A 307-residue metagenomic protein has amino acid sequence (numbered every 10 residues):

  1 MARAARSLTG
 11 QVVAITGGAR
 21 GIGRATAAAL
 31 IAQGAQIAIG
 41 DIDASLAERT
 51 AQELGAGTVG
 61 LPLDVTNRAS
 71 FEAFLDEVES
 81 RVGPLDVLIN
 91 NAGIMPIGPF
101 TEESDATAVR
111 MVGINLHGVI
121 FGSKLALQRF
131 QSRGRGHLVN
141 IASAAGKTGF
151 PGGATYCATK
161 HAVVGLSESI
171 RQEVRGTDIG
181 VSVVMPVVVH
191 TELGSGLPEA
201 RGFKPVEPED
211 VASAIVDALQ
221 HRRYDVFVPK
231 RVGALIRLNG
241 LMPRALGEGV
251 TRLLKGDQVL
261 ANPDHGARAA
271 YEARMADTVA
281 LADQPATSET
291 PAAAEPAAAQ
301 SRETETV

Functional and structural regions predicted by a protein language model:
R3-I37: Canonical Rossmann dinucleotide-binding motif of NAD(H)/NADP(H)-dependent dehydrogenases/reductases, specifically
A44, L63-A73, D105: The beta1-alpha1 cofactor-binding region of Rossmann-like NAD(H)/NADP(H)-dependent oxidoreductases
P99-F100, S104-V112: Substrate-binding pocket helix/loop in short-chain dehydrogenase/reductase
T101, F150-T155: Active-site loop immediately N-terminal to the catalytic Tyr-X3-Lys motif of short-chain dehydrogenase/reductase
S123, T159: Active-site helix of classical SDR
S143: Residue(s) in the substrate-gating loop at a strand-loop-helix junction that position the organic substrate next
V183, E199-I236: C-terminal helical subdomain
